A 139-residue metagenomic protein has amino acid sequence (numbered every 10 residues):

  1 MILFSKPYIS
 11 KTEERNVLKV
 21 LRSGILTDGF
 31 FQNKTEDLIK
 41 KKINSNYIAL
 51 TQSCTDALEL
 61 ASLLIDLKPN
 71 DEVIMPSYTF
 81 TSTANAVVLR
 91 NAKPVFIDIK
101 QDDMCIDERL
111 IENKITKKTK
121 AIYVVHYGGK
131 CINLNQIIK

Functional and structural regions predicted by a protein language model:
M1-L26: N-terminal "arm"/small-domain region of PLP-dependent enzymes with the aminotransferase-like
L18, R22, E36-K40, L63 (+3 more regions): Solvent-exposed, non-membrane alpha-helical residues enriched in polar/charged side chains
I25, G29-E72, T83-R90, F96-D98: Phosphate-binding glycine-rich loop
S82-T83, N133: Alpha4-beta5-alpha5 switch/output surface of CheY-like receiver
D102-K139: Active-site phosphate-binding strand-loop segment of PLP-dependent enzymes
